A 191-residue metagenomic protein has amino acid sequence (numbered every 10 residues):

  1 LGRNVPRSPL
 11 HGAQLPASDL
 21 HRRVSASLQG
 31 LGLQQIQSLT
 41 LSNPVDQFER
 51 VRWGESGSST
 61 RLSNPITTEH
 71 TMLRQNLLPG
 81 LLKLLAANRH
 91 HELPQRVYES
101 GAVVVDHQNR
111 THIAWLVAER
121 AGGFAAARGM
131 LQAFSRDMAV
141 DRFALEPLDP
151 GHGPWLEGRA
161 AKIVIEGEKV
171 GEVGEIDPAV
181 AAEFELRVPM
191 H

Functional and structural regions predicted by a protein language model:
L1-H191: Extended beta-strand-rich architecture
